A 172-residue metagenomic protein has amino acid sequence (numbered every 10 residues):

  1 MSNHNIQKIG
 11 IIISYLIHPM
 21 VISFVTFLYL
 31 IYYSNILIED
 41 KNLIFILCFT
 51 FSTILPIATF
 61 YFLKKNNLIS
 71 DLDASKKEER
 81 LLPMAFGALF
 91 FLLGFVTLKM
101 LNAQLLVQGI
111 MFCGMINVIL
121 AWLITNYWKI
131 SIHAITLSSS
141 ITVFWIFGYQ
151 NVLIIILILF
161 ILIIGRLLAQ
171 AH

Functional and structural regions predicted by a protein language model:
M1-G10: Short, Lys/Arg-rich, polar N-terminal cytosolic tail immediately upstream of the first transmembrane signal-anchor
I13, S70-G87: Juxtamembrane helix-capping/reentrant segments at transmembrane boundaries
I13-Y33: The first (N-terminal) embedded transmembrane alpha-helix
F27-F45, F95-G109, V143-L153: Helix-coil boundary and interhelical linker segments in multi-pass alpha-helical membrane proteins
I36-D40, N66-E78, M100-L105, H172: Membrane-interface helix-boundary motifs at transmembrane edges
E39-I54, K77-E78: Loop-to-helix transition at the N-terminal end of transmembrane alpha-helices
A85-V96, I116, I135-S140: Core segments of transmembrane alpha-helices that mediate helix-helix packing or line hydrophobic substrate/ligand
Q104-H172: Membrane-embedded catalytic cores of phosphoryl/pyrophosphoryl-handling enzymes
